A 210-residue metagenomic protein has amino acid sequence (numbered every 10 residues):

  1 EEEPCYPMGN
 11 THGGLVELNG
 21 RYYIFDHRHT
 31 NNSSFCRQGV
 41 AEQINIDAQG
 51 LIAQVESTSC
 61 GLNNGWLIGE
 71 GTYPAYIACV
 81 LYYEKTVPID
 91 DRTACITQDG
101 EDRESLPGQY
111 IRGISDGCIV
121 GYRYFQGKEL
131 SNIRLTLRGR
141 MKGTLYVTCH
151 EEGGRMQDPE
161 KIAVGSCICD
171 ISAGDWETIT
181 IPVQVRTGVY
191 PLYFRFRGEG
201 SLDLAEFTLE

Functional and structural regions predicted by a protein language model:
E1-E210: Carbohydrate-active catalytic/glycan-binding domains of CAZyme proteins, especially the secreted or lumenal ectodomains
